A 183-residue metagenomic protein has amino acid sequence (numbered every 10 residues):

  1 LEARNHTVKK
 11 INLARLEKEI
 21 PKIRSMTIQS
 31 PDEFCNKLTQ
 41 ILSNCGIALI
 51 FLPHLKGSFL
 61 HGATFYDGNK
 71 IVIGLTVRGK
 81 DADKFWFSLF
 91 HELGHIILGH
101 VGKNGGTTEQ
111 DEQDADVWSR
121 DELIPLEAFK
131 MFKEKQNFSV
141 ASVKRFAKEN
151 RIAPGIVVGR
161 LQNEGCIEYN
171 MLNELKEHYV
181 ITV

Functional and structural regions predicted by a protein language model:
L1-V183: Active-site hotspot residues in diverse enzymes, especially metal/ion-binding acidic/histidine motifs
